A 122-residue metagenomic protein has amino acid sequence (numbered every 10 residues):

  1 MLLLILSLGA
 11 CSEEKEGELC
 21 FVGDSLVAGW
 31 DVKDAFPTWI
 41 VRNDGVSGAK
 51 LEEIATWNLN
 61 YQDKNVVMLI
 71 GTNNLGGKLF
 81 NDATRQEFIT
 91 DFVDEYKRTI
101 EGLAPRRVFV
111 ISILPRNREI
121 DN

Functional and structural regions predicted by a protein language model:
M1-L2: Sec-dependent signal peptide recognition, specifically the positively charged N-region followed immediately by
I5-N65: Serine-esterase "nucleophile elbow" of acetyl-processing enzymes
D34-I40, E53-N122: Alpha-helical cap/lid subdomain in secreted, periplasmic, or secretory-pathway luminal O-acyl-processing enzymes
